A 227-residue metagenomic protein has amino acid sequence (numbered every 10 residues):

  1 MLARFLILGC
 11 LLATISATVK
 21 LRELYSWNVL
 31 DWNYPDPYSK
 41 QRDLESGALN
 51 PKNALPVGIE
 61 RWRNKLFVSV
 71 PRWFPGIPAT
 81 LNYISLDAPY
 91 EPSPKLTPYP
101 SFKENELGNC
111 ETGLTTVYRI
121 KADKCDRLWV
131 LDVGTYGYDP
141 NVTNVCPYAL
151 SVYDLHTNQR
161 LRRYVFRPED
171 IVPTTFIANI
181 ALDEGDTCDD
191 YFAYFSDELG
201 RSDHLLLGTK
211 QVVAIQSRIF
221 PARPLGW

Functional and structural regions predicted by a protein language model:
L2-T18: Cleavable N-terminal signal peptides of Sec/SRP-targeted secreted and luminal proteins
R22-T80, Y118-R119: Beta-strand-rich domains and repeat architectures in extracellular enzymes and scaffolds, especially beta-propellers
L24-A48, P92-T112, Q159-T175, V212-W227: Surface-exposed loop and turn segments in beta-propeller and other repeat-based domains that flank or scaffold
L44-G58, N109-D123, T174-G185: Signature of short aromatic-glycine-proline-rich micro-motifs recurring in repeat-based ectodomains
L55, I84-V145, Y164-P168: Blade-loop segments of beta-propeller domains
K65-S69, L128-W129, F192-Y194: Conserved beta-propeller blade signature
A79-P89, V145-Q159, L205-K210: Beta-propeller blade signature
E106-L114, G134-G200: Asp-box/WD-like beta-propeller blade repeats and closely related beta-sheet repeat scaffolds
